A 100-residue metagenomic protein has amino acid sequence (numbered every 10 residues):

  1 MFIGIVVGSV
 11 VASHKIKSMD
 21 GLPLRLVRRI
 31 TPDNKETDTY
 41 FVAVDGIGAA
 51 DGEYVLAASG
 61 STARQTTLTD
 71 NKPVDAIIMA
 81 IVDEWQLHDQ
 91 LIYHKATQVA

Functional and structural regions predicted by a protein language model:
M1-T37: N-terminal first-folded block
H14-K17, V44-G46, T66-T69: A generic local secondary-structure boundary/capping motif
T39-A43: Short alpha-helix capping/helix-loop boundary micro-motifs
A63-A100: C-terminal structural segments of small proteins and small subunits
